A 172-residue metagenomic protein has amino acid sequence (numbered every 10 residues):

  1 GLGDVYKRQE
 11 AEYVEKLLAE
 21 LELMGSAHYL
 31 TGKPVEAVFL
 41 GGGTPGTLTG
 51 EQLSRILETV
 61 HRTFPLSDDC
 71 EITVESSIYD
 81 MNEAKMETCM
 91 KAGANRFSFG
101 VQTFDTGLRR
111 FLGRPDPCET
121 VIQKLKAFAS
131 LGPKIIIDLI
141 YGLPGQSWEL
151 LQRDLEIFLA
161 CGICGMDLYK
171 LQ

Functional and structural regions predicted by a protein language model:
G1: Short Cys/His-rich metal-coordination motifs, predominantly Zn2+-binding knuckles/fingers
D4-A27, P34-Q172: Conserved non-cysteine loop/helix-boundary elements of the Radical SAM core domain that shape
